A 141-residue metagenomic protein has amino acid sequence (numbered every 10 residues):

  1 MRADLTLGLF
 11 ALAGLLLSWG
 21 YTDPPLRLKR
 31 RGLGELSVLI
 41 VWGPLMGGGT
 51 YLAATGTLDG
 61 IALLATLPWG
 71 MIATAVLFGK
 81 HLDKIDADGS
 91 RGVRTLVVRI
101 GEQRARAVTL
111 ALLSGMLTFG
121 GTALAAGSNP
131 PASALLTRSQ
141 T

Functional and structural regions predicted by a protein language model:
M1-D23, A111-T141: Transmembrane helix-loop-helix
M1-L58: Intramembrane alpha-helical segments
T6, V38-I85, R91, R104: Functional transmembrane core segments of multi-pass inner-membrane proteins
L12, L33, L64, P68 (+1 more regions): Hydrophobic residues within alpha-helical transmembrane segments of multi-pass solute transporters/permease subunits
L17-W42, I85-A111, T141: Interhelical loop and helix-boundary elements at the membrane-water interface of polytopic inner-membrane proteins
L45-L58, E102, A107-G121, A125-S128: Long, positively charged amphipathic alpha-helical accessory segments at protein N-termini or as interdomain linkers
